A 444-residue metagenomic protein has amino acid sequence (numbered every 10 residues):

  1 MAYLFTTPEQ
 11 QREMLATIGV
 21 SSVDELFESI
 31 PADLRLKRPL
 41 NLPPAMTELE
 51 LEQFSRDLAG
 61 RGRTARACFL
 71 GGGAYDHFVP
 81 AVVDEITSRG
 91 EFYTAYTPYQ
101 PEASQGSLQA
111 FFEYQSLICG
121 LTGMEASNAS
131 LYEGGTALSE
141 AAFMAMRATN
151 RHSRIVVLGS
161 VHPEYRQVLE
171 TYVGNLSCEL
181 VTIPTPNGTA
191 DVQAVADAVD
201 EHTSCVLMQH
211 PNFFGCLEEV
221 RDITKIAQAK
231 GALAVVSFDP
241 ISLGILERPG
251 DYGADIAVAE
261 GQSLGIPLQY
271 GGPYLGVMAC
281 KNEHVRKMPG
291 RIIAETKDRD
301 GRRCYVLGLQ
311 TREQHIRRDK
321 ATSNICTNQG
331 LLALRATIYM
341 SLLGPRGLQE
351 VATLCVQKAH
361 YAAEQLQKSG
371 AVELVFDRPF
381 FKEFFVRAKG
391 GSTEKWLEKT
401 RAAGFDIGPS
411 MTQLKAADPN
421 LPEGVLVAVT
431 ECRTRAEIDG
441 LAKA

Functional and structural regions predicted by a protein language model:
M1-K37: Compact, charge-rich alpha-helical regulatory domains located at protein termini
M1-L4, A16, N41-A45, P101-S104 (+16 more regions): Hydrophobic alpha-helical scaffolding
A2, T136-R302, V306, A371 (+3 more regions): Conserved PLP-enzyme active-site core in the AAT-like
L34-E113, C119: N-terminal entrance/gating region of PLP-dependent enzymes' catalytic architecture
G90-P101, L117-M124, N150-H152, V173-V181 (+4 more regions): Gly-rich Lys/Arg/Thr-decorated short loops/hinges at beta-loop-alpha junctions or inter-strand turns that position
Y99-A103, S107, C119-S139: Short loop-beta-helix segment that forms the pyridoxal 5′-phosphate
L264-G370, L374-D377: Active-site C-terminal subdomain of aminotransferase-like
R346-G440: Conserved C-terminal alpha-helix-loop-beta "cap" of PLP-dependent enzymes that closes/shapes the active-site mouth
